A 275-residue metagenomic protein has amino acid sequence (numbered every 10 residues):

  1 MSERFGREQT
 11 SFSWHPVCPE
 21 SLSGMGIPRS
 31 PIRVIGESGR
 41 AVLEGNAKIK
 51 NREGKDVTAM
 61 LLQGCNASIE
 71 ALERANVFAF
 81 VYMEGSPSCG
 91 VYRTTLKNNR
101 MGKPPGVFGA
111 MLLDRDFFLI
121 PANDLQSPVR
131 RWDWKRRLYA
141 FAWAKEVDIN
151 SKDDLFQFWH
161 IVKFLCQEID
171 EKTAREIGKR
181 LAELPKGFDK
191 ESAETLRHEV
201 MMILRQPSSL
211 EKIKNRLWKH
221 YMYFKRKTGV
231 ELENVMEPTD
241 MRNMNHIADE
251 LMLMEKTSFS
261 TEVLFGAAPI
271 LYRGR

Functional and structural regions predicted by a protein language model:
M1-P16: Short catalytic helix/loop segments, enriched in acidic residues and glycine and frequently bearing histidine
H15-P31, A122-R131: Short connector loops at secondary-structure junctions
C18, V81-G85: Short beta-strand segments
P28-N46: Charged, often glycine-rich, active-site loop that binds/positions anionic groups
L43-A67, M101-A193, I203, P207: Divalent-metal-activated hydrolytic enzyme cores
L72-N76: Glycine-rich phosphate-binding loop signature in dinucleotide/nucleotide-binding domains
G85-A110: Short Gly/Thr/Asp-enriched flexible loops that form oxyanion-binding sites at enzyme active sites
E191-R275: Extended non-globular C-terminal regions
